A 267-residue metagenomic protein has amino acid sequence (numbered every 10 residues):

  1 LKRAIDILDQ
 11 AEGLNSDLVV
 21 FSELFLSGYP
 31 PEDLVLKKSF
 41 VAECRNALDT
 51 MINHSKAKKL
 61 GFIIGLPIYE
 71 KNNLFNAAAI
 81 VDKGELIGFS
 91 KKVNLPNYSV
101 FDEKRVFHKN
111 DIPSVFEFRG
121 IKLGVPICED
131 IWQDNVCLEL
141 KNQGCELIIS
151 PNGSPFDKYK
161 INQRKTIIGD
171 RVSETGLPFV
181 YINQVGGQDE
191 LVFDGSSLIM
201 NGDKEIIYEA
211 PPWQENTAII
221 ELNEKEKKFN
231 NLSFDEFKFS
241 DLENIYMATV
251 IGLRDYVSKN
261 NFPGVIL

Functional and structural regions predicted by a protein language model:
L1-L267: Enzyme catalytic cores with a strong preference for nitrogen-chemistry domains
